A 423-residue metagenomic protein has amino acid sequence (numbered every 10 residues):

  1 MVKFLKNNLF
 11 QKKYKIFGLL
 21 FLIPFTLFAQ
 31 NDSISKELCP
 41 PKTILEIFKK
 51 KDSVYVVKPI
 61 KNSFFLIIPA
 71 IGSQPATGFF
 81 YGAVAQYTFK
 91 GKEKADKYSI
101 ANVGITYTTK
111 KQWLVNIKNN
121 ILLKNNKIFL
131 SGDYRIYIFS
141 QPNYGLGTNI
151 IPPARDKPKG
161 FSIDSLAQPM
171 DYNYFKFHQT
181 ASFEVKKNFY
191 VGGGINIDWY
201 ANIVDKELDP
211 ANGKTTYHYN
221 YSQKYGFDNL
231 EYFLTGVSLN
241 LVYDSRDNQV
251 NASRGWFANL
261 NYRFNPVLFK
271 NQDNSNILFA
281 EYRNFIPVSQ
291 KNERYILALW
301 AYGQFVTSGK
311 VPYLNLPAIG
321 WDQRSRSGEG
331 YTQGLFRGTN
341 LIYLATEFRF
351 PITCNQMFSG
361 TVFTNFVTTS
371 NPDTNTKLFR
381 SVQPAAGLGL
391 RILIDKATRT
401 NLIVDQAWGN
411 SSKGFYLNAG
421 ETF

Functional and structural regions predicted by a protein language model:
M1-S33, I286: Bacterial Sec-dependent N-terminal signal peptides
F28-V57: Sec-dependent signal peptide cleavage junction
S53-S63, G91-Y98, K124-F129, K187-N188 (+6 more regions): Short loop/turn motifs that connect adjacent beta-strands in outer-membrane beta-barrel proteins
K58-I67, S73-N229, F233, G334-L335 (+2 more regions): Gram-negative/organellar outer-membrane beta-barrel architecture
F65, Y81-A83, W113-I117, N173-Q179 (+8 more regions): Hydrophobic, lipid-facing positions within transmembrane beta-strands of outer-membrane proteins
I67-P69, A101-I105, L130-Y134, V191-G193 (+8 more regions): Membrane-embedded beta-strand positions of outer-membrane beta-barrel proteins
T88-K92, T106-Q112, Y137-Q141, Y200-N202 (+7 more regions): Sequence/structural signature of outer-membrane beta-barrel proteins
V237-N240, N248-T353, F358: C-terminal outer-membrane beta-barrel translocator/porin domains of Gram-negative envelope proteins and their
